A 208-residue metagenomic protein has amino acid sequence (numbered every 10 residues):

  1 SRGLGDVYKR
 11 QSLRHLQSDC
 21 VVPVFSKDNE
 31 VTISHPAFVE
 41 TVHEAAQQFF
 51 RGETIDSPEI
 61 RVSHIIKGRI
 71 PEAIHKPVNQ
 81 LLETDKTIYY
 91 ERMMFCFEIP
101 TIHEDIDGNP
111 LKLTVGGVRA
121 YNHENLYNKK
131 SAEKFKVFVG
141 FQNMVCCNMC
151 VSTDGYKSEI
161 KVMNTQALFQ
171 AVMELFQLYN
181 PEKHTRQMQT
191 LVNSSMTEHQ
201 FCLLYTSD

Functional and structural regions predicted by a protein language model:
G3-Y8, D208: Short, small-residue-biased leader/transition segments that mark boundaries at the very start of proteins
K9-N29: A short, surface-exposed helix-loop junction/capping segment
V22-S26, T41, A45, S57-R61: Glycine-rich anion-binding surface patch
D28-E53: Amphipathic alpha-helical segments
F50-S207: Intrinsic disorder/low-complexity polar-acidic segments
